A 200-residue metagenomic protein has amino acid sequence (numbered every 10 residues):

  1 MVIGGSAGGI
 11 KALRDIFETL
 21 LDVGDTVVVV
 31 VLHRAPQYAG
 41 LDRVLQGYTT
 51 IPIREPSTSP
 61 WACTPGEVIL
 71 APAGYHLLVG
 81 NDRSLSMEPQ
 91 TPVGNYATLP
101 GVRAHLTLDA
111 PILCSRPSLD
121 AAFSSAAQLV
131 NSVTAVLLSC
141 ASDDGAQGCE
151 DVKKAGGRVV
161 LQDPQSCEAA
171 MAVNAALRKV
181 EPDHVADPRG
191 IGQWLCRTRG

Functional and structural regions predicted by a protein language model:
M1-G200: Conserved acid/base catalytic micro-environments in cytosolic active-site loops
